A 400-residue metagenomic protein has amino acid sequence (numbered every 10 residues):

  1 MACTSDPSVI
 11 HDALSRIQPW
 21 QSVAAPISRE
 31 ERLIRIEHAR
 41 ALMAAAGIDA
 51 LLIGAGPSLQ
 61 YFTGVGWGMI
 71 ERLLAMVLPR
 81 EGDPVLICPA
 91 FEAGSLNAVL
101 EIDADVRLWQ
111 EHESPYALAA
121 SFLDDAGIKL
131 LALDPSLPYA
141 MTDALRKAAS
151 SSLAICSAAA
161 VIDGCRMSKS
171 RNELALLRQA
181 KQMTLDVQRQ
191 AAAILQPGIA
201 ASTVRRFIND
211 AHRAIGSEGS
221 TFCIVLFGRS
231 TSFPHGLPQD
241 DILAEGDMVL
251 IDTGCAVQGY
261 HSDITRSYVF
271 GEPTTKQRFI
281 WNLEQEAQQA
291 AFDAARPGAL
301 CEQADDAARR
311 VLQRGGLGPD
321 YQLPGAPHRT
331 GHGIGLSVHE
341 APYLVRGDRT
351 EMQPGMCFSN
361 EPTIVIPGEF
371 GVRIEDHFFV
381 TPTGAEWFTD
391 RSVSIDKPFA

Functional and structural regions predicted by a protein language model:
M1-A400: Active-site neighborhoods and metal-handling regions in enzymes and metal-associated proteins
